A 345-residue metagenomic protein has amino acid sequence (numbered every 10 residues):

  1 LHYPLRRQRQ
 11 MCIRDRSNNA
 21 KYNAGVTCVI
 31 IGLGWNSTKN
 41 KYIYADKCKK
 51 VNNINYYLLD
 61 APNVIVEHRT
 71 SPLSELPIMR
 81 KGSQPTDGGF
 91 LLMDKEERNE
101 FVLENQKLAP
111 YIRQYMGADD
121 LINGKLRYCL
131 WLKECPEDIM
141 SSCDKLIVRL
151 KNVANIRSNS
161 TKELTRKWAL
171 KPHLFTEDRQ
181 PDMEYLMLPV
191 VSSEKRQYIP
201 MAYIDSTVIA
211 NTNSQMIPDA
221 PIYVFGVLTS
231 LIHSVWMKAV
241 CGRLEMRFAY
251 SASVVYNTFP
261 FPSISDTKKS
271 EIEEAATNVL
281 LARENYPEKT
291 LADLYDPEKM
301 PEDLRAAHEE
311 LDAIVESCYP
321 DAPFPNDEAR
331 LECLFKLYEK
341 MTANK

Functional and structural regions predicted by a protein language model:
L1, R7-Q10, R14-L108, N123-R127 (+4 more regions): Signature of N6-adenine DNA methyltransferases within the class I
R14, L33-G34, L188-V191, P262-I264 (+1 more regions): Generic beta-strand/beta-sheet core signal
G25, C48, Q106, P110 (+12 more regions): Conserved structured core elements
I30-G32, Y115, C129-W131, R149 (+5 more regions): Structured core elements
K39-A45, R157-T165, K238: Acidic/polar loop patches that form or flank catalytic/metal-binding clefts of enzymes that bind anionic ligands
V64-T212, D327-K345: Segments forming glycine/polar-rich beta-alpha architectures that bind adenosine-containing cofactors
S142-V153, W168-A169, T258-K345: Non-catalytic DNA-recognition/assembly elements of restriction-modification systems
Q215-N257, T267-N278, A282: Basic, amphipathic alpha-helical recognition segments used for DNA target recognition
